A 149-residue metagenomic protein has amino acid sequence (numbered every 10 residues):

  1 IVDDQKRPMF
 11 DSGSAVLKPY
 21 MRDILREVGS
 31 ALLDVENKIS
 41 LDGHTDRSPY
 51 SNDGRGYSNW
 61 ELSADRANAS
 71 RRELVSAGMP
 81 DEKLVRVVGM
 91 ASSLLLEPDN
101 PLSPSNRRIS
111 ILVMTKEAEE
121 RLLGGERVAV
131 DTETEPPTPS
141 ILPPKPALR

Functional and structural regions predicted by a protein language model:
I1-D3, P137-T138: Proteins with a high burden of low-complexity, intrinsically disordered sequence enriched in S/T/G/P/A and R, requiring
D3, S14-D34, K38-L41: Mid-length scaffold segments of soluble, non-membrane domains
D11-P19, H44-G124, E135-R149: Periplasmic OmpA-like peptidoglycan-binding domain that tethers envelope proteins to the cell wall
